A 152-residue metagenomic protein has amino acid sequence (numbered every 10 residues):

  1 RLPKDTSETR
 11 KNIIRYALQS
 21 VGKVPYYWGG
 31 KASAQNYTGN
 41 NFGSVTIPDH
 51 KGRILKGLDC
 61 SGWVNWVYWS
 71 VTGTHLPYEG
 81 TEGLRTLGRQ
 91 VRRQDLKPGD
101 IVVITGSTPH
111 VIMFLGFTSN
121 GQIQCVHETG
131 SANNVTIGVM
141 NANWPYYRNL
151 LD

Functional and structural regions predicted by a protein language model:
R1-S61, W69-T74: N-terminal capping segments
I14, V64-V67, V126, V135-I137: Hydrophobic aliphatic residue packing
H50, G57, S61-W66, V111-L115 (+1 more regions): Active-site scaffold segments
K56, Q94-D95: Residue "hotspots" at secondary-structure boundaries inside conserved domains
N65-G83, G116: Short, basic/aromatic beta-hairpin or loop at an interaction surface
G80-R92, S107-D152: Aromatic- and glycine-rich peptidoglycan recognition patches
K97-I101: Structural motif
